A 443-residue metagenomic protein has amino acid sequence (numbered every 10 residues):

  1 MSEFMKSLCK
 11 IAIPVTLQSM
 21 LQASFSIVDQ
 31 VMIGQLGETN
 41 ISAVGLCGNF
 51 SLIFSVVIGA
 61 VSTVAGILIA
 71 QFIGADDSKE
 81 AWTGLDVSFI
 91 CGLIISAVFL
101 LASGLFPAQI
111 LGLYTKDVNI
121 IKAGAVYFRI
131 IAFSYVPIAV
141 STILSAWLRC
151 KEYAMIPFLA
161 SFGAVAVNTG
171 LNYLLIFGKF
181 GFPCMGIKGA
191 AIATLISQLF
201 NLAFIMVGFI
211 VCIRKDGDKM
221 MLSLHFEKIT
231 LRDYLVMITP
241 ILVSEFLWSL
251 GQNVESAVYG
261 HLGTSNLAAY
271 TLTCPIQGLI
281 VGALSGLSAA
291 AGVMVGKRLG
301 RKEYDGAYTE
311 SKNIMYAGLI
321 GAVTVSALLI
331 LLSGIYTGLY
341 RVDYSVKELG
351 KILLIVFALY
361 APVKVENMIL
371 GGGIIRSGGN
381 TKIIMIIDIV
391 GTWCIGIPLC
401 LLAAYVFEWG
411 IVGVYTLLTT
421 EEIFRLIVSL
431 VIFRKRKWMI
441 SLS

Functional and structural regions predicted by a protein language model:
M1-V15, I69-V136, F182-T239, V295-Y360 (+1 more regions): Short alpha-helical transmembrane segments in multi-pass integral membrane proteins
E3-V31, Q35-L36, L52-L68, L93-L100 (+5 more regions): N-terminal transmembrane alpha-helices
K10-D29, I130, A164, S197-N201 (+4 more regions): Transmembrane helical elements of multi-pass membrane transporters/channels
V15, S19, Q30-V31, G48 (+16 more regions): Transmembrane alpha-helix boundary and packing residues in multipass membrane permease domains and related
L17, L21, F25, F54-I58 (+16 more regions): Residue-level hotspots within pore-lining transmembrane alpha-helices of multi-pass secondary transporters
M20, S24-S42, L111-V118, L174-M185 (+4 more regions): Helix-terminus/linker motif at the lipid-water interface of multi-pass membrane proteins
I41-L101, I138-P157, L267-S333, V365-I389: Small-residue-rich hydrophobic transmembrane alpha-helices
S62, I131-C150, P157-N168, A190-M206 (+5 more regions): Short runs within selected transmembrane alpha-helices of multi-pass transporters and secretion channels
